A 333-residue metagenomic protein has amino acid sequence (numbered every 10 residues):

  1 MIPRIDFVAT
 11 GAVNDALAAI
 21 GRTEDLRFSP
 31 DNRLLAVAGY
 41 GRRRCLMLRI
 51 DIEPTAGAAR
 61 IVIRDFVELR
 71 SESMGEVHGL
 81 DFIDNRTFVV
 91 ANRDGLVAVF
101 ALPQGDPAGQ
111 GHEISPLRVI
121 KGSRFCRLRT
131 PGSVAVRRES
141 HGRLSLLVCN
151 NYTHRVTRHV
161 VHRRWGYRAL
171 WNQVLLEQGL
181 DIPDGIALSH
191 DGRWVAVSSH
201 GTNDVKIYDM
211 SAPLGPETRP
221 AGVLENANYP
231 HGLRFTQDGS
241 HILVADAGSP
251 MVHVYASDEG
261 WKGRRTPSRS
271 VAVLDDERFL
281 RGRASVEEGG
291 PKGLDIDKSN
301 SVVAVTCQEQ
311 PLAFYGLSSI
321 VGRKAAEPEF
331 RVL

Functional and structural regions predicted by a protein language model:
M1-I20, I61-D65: A short helix->beta-strand "capping" segment at the edge of beta-propeller domains
D15-A19, E68-E72, G122-C126, V174-G179 (+3 more regions): Surface loop/turn motifs at the tips and blade-to-blade linkers of beta-strand repeat domains
P30-D31, I83-N85, R138-G142, H190-D191 (+2 more regions): Residue-level detector of Asp-centered blade-edge/turn motifs that repeat once per structural unit in beta-propeller
Y40-G41, N92-D94, L102, E139 (+7 more regions): Short loop/turn segments immediately following the C-termini of beta-strands
M47-A59, A101-G111, H159-Y167, D209-G215 (+2 more regions): Short loop/turn segments immediately following beta-strands, especially the blade-tip and inter-blade linker loops
E225-H231, P267-D295, V332: Conserved blade-ending motifs and adjacent loop-strand segments that build the rim/top face of beta-propeller domains
